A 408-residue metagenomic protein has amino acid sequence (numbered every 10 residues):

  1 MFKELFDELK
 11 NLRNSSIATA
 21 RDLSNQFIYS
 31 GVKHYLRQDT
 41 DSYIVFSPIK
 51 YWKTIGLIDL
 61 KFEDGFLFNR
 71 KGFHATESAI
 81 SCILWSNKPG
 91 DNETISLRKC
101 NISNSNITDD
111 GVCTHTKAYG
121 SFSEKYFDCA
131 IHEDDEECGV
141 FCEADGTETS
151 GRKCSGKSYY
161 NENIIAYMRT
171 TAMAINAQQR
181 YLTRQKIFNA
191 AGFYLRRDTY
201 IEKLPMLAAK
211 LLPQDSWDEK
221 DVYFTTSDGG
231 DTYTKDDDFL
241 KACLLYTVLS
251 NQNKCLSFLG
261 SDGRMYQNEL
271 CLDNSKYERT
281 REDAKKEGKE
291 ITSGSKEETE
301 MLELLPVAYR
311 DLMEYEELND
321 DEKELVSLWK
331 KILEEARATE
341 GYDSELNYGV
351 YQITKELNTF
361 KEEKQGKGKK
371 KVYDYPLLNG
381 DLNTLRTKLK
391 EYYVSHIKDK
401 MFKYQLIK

Functional and structural regions predicted by a protein language model:
M1, I49-W52, S86-D91: Short loop/turn segments at secondary-structure transitions that flank enzyme active sites
F2-I17: A solvent-exposed, charged loop/short amphipathic helix patch at secondary-structure junctions
R13-R70: Conserved Class I SAM-dependent methyltransferase catalytic core
Y35, R98, S105, D110 (+4 more regions): Compositionally biased, intrinsically disordered low-complexity segments
D64-L67, I80-S86, G139, I165-A166 (+3 more regions): Ordered hydrophobic segments in well-structured contexts
G72-T76: Polybasic (Lys/Arg-rich)
E77-D145: Flexible, glycine-/basic-rich loop-and-beta segments that form/coincide with the SAM-dependent methyltransferase
T149-K408: C-terminal target-recognition/interaction regions appended to catalytic cores
